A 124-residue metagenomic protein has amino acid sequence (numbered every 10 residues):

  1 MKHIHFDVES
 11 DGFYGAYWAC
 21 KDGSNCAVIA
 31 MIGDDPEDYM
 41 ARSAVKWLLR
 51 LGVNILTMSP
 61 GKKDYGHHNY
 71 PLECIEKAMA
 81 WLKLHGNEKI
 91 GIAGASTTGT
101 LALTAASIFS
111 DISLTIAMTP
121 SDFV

Functional and structural regions predicted by a protein language model:
M1-C26: N-terminal cap/lid segment of alpha/beta-hydrolase-fold proteins
N25, M31-E37: Active-site glycine-rich loops that stabilize anionic/oxyanionic intermediates across multiple enzyme folds
I29-A30, I55-M58, A93, A117: Structural recognition of the beta-strand scaffold that forms the well-ordered cores of secreted hydrolase catalytic
E37, A80-V124: Primarily recognizes the serine-hydrolase "nucleophile elbow" in alpha/beta-hydrolase and SGNH/GDSL folds
M40: N-terminal carbohydrate-binding/catalytic regions of secreted carbohydrate-active enzymes
S43-A44, L48, A78, A102: Residues within well-ordered alpha-helices
V45-Y65: Conserved alpha/beta-hydrolase
S59-G91: Catalytic nucleophile-loop/oxyanion-hole region of alpha/beta-hydrolase and closely related hydrolase-like folds
